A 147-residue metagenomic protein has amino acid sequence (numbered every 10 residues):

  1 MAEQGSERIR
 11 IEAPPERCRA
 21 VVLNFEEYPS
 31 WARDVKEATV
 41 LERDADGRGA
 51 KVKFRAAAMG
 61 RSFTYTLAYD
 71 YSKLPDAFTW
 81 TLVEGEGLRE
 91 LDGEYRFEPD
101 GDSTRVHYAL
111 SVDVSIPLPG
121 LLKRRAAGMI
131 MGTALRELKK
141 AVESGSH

Functional and structural regions predicted by a protein language model:
M1-G47, T133, H147: Hydrophobic ligand-binding cavity/cleft-lining segments
S6, V106-H107: Hydrophobic residues on conserved beta-strands that form the core of alpha/beta folds
L23, T64, D92, L121-L122: Generic recognition of short, well-ordered alpha-helical segments
P29-S30, E37-D44, R55-R105, S111-D113 (+2 more regions): Hydrophobic-ligand binding "helix-grip"
S111-T133: A short acidic/glycine-rich loop-to-helix N-cap element
